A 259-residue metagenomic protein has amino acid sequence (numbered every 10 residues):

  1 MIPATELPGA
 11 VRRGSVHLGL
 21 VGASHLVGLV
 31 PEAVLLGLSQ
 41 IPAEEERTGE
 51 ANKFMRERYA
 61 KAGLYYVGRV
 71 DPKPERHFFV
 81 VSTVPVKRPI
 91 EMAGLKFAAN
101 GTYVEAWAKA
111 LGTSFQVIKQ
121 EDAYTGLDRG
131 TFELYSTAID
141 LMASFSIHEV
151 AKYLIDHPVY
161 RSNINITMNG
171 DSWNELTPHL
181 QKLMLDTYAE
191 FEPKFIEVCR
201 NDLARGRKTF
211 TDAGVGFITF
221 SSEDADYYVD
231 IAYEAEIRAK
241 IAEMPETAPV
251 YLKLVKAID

Functional and structural regions predicted by a protein language model:
M1-E45, A60-D259: N-terminal secretory/targeting leader peptides
E46-A60: Signature of the catalytic double-stranded beta-helix
